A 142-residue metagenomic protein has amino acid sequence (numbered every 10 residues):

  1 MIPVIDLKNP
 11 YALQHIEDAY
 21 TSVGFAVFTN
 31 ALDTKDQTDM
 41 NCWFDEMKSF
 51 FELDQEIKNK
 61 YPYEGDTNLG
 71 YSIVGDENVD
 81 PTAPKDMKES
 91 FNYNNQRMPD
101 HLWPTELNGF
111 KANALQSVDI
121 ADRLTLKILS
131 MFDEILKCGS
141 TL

Functional and structural regions predicted by a protein language model:
M1-L142: Peripheral, non-catalytic segments flanking oxidoreductase cores
